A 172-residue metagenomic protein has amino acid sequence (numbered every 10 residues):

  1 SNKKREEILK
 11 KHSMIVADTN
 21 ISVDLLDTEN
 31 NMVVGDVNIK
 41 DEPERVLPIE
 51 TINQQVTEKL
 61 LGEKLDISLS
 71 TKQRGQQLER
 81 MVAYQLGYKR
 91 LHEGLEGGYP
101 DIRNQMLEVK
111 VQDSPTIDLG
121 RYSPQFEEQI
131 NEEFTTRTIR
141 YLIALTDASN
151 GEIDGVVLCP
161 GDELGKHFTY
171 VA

Functional and structural regions predicted by a protein language model:
N2-R74: Interdomain/boundary linker segments immediately adjacent to catalytic/signaling cores
E58-E63, S123-E128, P160-H167: Short amphipathic alpha-helical linker/capping segments at the junctions of internal repeats and modular domains
L69-K72, V111-V156: Catalytic cores of nucleic-acid endonucleases
G75, E79: Nuclease catalytic cores
M81-Q85: Amphipathic alpha-helical segments that form well-ordered structural scaffolds and often line/cohere around active
L86, I102-P115: Conserved catalytic cores of phosphodiester-cleaving nucleases, focusing on short active-site segments
G87, G151-A172: Extended intrinsically disordered, low-complexity coil regions enriched in Ser, Thr, Gly, Ala and often Pro
H92-M106: Active-site beta-strand-loop-beta-strand hairpin of nuclease catalytic cores that positions key catalytic residues
